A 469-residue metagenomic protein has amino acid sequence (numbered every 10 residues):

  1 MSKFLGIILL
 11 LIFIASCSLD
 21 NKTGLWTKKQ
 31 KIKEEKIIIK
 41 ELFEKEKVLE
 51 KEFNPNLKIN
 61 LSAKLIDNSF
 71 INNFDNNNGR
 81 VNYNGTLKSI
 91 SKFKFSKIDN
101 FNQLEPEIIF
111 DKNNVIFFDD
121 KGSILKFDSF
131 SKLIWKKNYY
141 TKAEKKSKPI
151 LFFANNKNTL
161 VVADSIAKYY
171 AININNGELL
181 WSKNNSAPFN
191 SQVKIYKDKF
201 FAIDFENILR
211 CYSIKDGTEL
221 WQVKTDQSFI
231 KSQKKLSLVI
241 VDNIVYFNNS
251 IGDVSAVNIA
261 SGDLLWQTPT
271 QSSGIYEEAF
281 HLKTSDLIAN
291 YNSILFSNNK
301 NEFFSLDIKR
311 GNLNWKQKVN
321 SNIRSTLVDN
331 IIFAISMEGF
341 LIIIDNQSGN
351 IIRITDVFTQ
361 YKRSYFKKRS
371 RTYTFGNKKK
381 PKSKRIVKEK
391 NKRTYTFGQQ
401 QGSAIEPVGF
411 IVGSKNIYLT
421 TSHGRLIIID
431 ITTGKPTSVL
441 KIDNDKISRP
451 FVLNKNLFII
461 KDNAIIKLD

Functional and structural regions predicted by a protein language model:
S2-L10: Sec-dependent signal peptide recognition, specifically the positively charged N-region followed immediately by
L11-E46: Bacterial Sec signal peptide processing site at the extreme N-terminus
E50-K121: Beta-strand-rich domains and repeat architectures in extracellular enzymes and scaffolds, especially beta-propellers
S89-I109, I134-K157, L179-K197, E219-D242 (+5 more regions): Extracytoplasmic beta-rich repeat domains
D119-D120, D164-S165, D204-F205, N249-S250 (+7 more regions): Structural signature of WD-repeat beta-propellers
D128-K132, N173-G177, S213-G217, I259-G262 (+3 more regions): Short loop/turn segments that connect beta-strands within beta-propeller blades
